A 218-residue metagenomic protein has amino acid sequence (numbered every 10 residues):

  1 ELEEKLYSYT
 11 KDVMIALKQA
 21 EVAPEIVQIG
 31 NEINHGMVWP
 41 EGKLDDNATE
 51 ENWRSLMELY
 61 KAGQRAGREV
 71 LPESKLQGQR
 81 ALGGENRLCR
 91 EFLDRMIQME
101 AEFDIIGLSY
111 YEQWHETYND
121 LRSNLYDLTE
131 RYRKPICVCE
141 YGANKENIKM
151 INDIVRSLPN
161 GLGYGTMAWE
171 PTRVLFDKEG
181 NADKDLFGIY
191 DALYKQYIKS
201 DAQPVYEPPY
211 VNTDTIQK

Functional and structural regions predicted by a protein language model:
E1-F103, W114-Y126, R131, K145-D153 (+1 more regions): Active-site cleft segment of glycoside hydrolase catalytic domains centered on the general acid/base Glu
V27, I106, T166: Conserved, mostly hydrophobic/aromatic
Q77-R80, I105-S109, C137-E140: Short, conserved beta-strand edge motifs with alternating hydrophobic and charged residues
Y110-Q113, K134-K218: Substrate-binding cleft of secreted/luminal carbohydrate-active enzymes
